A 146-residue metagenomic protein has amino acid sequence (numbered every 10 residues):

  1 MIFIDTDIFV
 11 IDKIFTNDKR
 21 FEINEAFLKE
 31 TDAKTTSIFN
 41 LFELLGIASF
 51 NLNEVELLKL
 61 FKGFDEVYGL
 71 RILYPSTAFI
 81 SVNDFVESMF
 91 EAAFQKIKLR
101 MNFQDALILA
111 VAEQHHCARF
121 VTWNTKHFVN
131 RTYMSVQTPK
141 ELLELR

Functional and structural regions predicted by a protein language model:
M1, L109-R146: Acidic, PIN/NYN-like endoribonuclease modules and their adjacent C-terminal/linker elements
M1-T36, S49-G63, N130: Short, well-structured N-terminal submotif of metal-dependent ribonuclease cores
I8, N40, L107-I108, K126-H127: Alpha-helix capping/helix-boundary segments
A33, G69-R71, R119, S135: Conserved beta-strand segments of alpha/beta enzyme cores
I38, S76-T77, P139-L143: Residues at the C-termini of beta-strands that transition into short coil/loop
E54-F79: Helix-adjacent hinge/juxtasegments
L73-W123: Active-site neighborhoods of divalent-metal-dependent phosphate/nucleic-acid chemistry enzymes
